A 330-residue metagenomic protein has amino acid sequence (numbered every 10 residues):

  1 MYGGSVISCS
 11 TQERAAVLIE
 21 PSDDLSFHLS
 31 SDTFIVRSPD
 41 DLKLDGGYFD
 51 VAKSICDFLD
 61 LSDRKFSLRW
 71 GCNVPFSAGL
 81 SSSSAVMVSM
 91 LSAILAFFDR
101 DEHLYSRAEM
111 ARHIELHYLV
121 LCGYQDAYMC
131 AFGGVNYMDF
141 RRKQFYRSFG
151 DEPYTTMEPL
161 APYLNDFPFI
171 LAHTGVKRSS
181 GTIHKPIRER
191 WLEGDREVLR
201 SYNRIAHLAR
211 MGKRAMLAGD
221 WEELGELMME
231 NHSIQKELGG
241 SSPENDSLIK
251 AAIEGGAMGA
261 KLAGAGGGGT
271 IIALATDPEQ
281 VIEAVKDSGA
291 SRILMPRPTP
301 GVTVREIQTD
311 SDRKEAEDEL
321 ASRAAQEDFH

Functional and structural regions predicted by a protein language model:
M1: Short, Gly/Pro- and small/polar-rich lid/capping loops
G4, G46, L80-A85, L199: Short, conserved micro-motifs enriched in small and acidic residues
S8, A16-S62, F97-R100, E109-V120 (+2 more regions): C-terminal nucleotide
E13, L80-R100: DPxDG-like acidic metal-binding loop motif
D40, R69-L80, L91-I94: Short acidic, glycine/Ser/Thr-rich loop/turn "cap" segments at secondary-structure junctions
D57-A78, S106, M110: Glycine- and acidic-rich phosphate- and metal-coordinating loops
G269: Conserved glycine-rich beta-strand-loop-beta hairpin in the small C-terminal domain of fold type I
